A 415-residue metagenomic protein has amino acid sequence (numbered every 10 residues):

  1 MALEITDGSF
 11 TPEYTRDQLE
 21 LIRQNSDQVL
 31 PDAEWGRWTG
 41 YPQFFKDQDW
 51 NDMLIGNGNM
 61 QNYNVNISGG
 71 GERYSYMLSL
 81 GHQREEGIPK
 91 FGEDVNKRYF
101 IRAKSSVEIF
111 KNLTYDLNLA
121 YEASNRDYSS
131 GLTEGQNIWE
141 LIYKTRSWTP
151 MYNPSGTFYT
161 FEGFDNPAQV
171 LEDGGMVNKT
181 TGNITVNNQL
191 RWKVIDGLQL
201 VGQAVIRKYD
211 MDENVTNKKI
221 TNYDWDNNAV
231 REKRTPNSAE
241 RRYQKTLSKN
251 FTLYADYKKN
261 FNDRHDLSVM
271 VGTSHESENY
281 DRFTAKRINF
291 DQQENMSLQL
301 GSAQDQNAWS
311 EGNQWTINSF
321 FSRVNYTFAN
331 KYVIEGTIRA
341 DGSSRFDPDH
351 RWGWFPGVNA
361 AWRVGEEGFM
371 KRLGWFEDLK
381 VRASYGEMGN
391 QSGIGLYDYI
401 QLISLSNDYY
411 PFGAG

Functional and structural regions predicted by a protein language model:
M1, D17-Q18, L54, N62-I88 (+2 more regions): Predominantly transmembrane beta-strands of Gram-negative outer membrane beta-barrel pores used for transport
M1-D47, Q83, G87-T185, V201-N318 (+1 more regions): Surface-exposed loop/interface segments of Gram-negative outer-membrane beta-barrel transport/assembly proteins
L54-G58, G312-N313: Short Gly/Pro-enriched turn/cap motifs at secondary-structure boundaries
N62, V186-W192, I206-K208: Alpha-helical support elements that line or immediately flank enzyme active sites and cofactor-binding pockets
N66-G70, K104-S106, Q189-R191, Q203 (+4 more regions): Transmembrane beta-barrel domains of outer membrane proteins
H82-E86, I334-S343, Y385: Transmembrane beta-strand segments that form the barrel wall of outer-membrane beta-barrel proteins
L117, P356-A360: One face of beta-strands
P348-W352: Short glycine/threonine-rich loop-to-helix capping motif typified by GTGT followed within a few residues by an Asp-Pro
